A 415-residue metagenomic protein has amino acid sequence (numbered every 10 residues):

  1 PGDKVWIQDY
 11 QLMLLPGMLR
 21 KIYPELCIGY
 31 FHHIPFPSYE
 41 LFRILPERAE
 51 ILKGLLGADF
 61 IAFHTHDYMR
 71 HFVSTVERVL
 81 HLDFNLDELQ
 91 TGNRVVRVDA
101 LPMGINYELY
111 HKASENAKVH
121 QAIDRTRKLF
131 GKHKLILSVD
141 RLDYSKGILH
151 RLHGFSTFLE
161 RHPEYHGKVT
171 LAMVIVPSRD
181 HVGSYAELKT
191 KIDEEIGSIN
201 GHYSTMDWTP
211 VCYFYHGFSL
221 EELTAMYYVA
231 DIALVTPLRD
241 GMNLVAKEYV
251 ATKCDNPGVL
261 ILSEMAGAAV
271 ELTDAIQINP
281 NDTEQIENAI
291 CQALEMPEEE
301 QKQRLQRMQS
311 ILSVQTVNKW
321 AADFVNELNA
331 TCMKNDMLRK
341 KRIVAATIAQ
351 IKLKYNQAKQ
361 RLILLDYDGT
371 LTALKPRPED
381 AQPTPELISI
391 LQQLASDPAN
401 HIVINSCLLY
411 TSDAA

Functional and structural regions predicted by a protein language model:
A58-V119: A short, active-site helix/loop in glycosyltransferases that binds the activated sugar's phosphate group
L89-V95, K112-I136, P163-H166: Nucleotide-sugar donor-binding and catalytic loop/hinge architecture of NDP-sugar-dependent glycosyltransferases
F130-S145, L152, A172: Conserved donor-binding/catalytic core segment of Leloir-type glycosyltransferases
E160, E164-T170, Y228, I232 (+2 more regions): Catalytic binding pocket for nucleotide-activated donors in carbohydrate/polymer assembly enzymes
I175-E221: Nucleotide-activated donor-binding/catalytic signature segment of Leloir-type glycosyltransferases, i.e., the conserved
I192, S310-Y367, S396: Non-catalytic pre-domain segments flanking phosphatase-related domains
S219-A230: Short acidic alpha-helix that forms the nucleotide-activated donor recognition element in Leloir-type transferases
Y410-A415: Conserved small/polar residues in nucleotide/adenosyl-binding loops
